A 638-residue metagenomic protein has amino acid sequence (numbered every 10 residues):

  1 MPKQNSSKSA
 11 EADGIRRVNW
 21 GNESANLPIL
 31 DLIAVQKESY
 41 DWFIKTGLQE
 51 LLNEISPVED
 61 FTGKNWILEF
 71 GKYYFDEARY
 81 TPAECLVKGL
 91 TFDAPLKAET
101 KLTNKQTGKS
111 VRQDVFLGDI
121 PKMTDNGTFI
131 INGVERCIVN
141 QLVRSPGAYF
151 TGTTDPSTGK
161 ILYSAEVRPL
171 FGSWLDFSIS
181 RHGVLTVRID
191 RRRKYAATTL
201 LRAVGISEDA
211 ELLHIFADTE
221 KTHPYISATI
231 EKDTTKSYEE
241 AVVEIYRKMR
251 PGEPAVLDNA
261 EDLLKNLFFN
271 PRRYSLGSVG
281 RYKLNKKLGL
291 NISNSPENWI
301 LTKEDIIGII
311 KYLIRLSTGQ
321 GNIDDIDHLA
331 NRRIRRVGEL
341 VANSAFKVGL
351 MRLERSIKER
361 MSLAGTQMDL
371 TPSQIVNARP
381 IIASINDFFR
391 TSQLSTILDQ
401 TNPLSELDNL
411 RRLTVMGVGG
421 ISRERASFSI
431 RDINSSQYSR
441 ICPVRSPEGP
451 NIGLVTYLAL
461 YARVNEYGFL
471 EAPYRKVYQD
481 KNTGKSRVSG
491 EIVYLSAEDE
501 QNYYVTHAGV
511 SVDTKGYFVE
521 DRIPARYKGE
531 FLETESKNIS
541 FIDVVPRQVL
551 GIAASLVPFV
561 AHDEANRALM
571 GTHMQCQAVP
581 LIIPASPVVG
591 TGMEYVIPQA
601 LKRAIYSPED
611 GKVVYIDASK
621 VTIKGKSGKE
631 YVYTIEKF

Functional and structural regions predicted by a protein language model:
M1-T414, A459-P580, A618: N-terminal non-catalytic structural scaffold regions of very large proteins
V111, R412-P443, V589-P608, K612: Flexible, glycine/threonine-enriched loop-and-boundary segments that flank and lead into catalytic domains of large
I130, S446, P608: Short, acidic, Ser/Thr-enriched surface-loop or helix-capping motifs
H573-M593: Edge strands and adjacent loops of beta-rich recognition modules
A618-K624: Short aromatic-glycine-enriched beta-strand elements
K629-K637: A short macromolecule-binding patch
